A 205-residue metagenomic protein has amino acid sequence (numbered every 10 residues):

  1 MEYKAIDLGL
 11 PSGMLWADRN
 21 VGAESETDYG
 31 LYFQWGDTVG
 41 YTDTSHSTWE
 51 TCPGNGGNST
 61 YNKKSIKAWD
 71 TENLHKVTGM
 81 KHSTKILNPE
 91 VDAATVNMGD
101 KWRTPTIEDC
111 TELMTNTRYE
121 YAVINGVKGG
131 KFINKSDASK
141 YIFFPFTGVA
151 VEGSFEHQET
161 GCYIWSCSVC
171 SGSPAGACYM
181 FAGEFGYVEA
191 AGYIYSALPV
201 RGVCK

Functional and structural regions predicted by a protein language model:
M1-S59, K63-K205: C-terminal, surface-exposed recognition/capping segments
